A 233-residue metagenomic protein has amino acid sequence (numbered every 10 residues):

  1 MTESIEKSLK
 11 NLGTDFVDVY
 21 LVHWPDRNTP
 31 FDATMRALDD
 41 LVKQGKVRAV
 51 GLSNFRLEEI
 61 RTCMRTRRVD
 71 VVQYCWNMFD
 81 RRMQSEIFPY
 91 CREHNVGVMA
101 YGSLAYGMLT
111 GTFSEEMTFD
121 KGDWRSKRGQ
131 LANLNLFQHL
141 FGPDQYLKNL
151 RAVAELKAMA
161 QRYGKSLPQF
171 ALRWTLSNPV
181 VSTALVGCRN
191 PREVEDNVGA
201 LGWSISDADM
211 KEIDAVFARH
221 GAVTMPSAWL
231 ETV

Functional and structural regions predicted by a protein language model:
M1-E86: Glycine/proline-rich, positively charged, aromatic-decorated active-site loop/lid region on the catalytic face
S8, V17, P30, V50 (+7 more regions): Conserved, mostly hydrophobic/aromatic
K10-F16, L41-K46, H94, M159-G164 (+2 more regions): A structural motif corresponding to the C-terminal end of an alpha-helix and its immediate exit/capping segment
K46, M64-V71, R92-M99, V180-S182: Glycine-enriched alpha-helix->loop->beta-strand junction motifs that scaffold or abut catalytic
S53, R81, G102, K165 (+1 more regions): Active-site-adjacent beta-strand anchor residues
R56, W76-D80, G102-F113, W174 (+1 more regions): Glycine-rich beta-alpha junction loops
M83-Q130, S166: Aromatic-lined glycan-binding groove of carbohydrate-active enzymes
E116-A158, R162, L172, S177-S182 (+1 more regions): Terminal-tail/helix-coil boundary detector
